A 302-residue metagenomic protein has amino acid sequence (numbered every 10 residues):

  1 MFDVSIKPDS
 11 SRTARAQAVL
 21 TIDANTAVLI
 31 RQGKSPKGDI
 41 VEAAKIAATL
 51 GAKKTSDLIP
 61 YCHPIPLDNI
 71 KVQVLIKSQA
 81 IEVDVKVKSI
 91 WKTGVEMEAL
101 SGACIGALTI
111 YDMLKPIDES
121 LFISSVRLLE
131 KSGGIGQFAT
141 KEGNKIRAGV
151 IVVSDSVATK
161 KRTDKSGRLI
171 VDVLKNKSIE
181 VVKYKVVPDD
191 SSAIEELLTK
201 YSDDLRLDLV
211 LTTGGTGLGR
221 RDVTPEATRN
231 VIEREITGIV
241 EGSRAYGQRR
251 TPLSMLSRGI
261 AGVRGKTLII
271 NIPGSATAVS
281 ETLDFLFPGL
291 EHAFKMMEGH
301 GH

Functional and structural regions predicted by a protein language model:
M1-Y61, D68-R147, V157-A158, M255-H302: C-terminal binding/interaction regions
I30-G33, V152, T224: Active-site pocket-lining segment
D112-E119, F138-D189, A193: Glycine-rich phosphate/diphosphate-binding loop of Rossmann-like nucleotide-binding domains
I151, K185, L211, L268-I270: Hydrophobic/aromatic beta-strand patches that form the interior of the parallel beta-sheet core in alpha/beta enzyme
R162-D164, D222-E226, L283-D284: Short amphipathic alpha-helical segments
D172-E235: N-terminal small/polar loop signature for handling phosphorylated ligands or for N-terminal nucleophile
G214-R221, G247-L253, S257: Glycine-rich nucleotide/cofactor/substrate-binding loop typically near the N-terminus or early in the first domain
R229-M255, F294-H300: Short, acidic/small-residue loops that bind anionic groups at enzyme active sites
